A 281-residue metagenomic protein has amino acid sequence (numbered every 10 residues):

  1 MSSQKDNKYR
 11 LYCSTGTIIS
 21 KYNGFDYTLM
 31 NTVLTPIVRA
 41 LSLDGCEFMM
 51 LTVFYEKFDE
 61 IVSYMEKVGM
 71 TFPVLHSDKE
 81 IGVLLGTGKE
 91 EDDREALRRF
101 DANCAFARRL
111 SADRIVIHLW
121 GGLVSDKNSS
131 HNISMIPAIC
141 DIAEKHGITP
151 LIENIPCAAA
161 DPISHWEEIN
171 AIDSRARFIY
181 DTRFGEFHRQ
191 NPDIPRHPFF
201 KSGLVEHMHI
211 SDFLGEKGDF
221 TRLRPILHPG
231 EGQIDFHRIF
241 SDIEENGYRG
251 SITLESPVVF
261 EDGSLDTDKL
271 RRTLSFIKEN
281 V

Functional and structural regions predicted by a protein language model:
M1-A102, R108, E144, D173-R177 (+1 more regions): N-terminal pre-domain/capping segments
Y9-T15, C46-F48, F72-S77, I115-I117 (+4 more regions): Hydrophobic faces of well-ordered beta-strands that scaffold small-molecule active sites in alpha/beta enzyme cores
S20-Y27, E47-E60, I81-G86, G122-S129 (+4 more regions): Acidic-and-aromatic substrate-binding clefts and catalytic sites of carbohydrate-active enzymes
F25, K67, T71, G86-Y180 (+1 more regions): Active-site acidic/histidine proton-transfer and metal-coordination neighborhood in alpha/beta enzyme cores
A40-L41, L110, G203, N246: Structural motif
G45-C46, A138-Q233: Acidic/histidine-rich catalytic cores of soluble enzymes
E60-V68, M135-I142, F199, R238-D242: Catalytic-core regions built around general acid/base machinery
E231-E245: A short, acidic, amphipathic alpha-helical segment used as a generic capping/interface helix at domain edges
